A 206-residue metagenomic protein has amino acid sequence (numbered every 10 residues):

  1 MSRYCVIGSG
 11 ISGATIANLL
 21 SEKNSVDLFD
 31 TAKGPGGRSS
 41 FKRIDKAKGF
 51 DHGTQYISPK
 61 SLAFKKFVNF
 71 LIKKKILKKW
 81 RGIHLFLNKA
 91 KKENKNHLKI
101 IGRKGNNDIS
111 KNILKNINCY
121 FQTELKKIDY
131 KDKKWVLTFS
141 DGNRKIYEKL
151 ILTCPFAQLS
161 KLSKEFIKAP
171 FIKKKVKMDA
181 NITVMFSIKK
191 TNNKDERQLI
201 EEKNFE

Functional and structural regions predicted by a protein language model:
C5-I7, F29, L125, R144-L159: Short hydrophobic core segments
C5-I7, N18-K46: Glycine-rich FAD pyrophosphate-binding loop
G13-A14: N-terminal Rossmann-fold NAD(P) dinucleotide-binding loop
L19, S40-H84: N-terminal FAD cofactor-binding segment of flavoenzymes
G36, Y147-Q198: Central helical "cap/lid" subdomain
Y56-L62, K89-N112: Short beta-strand to alpha-helix junction loop
F121-V136: A conserved short coil-to-beta-strand element within the FAD-binding core of flavoproteins
S140-G142: Glycine-centered tight beta-turn/hairpin loop motif at sheet-sheet or coil-to-beta transitions
